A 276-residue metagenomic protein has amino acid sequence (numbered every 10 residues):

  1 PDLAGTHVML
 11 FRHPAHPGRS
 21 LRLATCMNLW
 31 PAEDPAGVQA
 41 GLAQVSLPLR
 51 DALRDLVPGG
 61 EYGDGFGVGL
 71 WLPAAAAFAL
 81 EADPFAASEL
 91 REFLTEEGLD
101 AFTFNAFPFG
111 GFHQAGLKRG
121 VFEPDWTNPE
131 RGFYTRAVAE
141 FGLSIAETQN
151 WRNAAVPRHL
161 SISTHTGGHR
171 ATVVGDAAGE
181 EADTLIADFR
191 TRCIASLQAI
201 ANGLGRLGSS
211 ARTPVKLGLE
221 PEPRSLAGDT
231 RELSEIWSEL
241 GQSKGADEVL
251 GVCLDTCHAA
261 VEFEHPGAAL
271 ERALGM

Functional and structural regions predicted by a protein language model:
P1-S144, N150-V156, D247: N-terminal pre-domain/capping segments
H7, H13-H16, H113, H159 (+4 more regions): Histidine (H) residue identity feature
C26-A32, W71-A75, A106-F109, H165-H169 (+2 more regions): Active-site beta-loop-alpha junctions enriched in small/polar residues
V38-L49, E81-L90, D183-G203, L233-E239 (+1 more regions): Well-ordered, non-membrane alpha-helical segments in soluble/globular domains
A115-G251, V261: Active-site acidic/histidine proton-transfer and metal-coordination neighborhood in alpha/beta enzyme cores
L250-V252, V261-M276: A short alpha/beta connector and helix-capping loop motif
